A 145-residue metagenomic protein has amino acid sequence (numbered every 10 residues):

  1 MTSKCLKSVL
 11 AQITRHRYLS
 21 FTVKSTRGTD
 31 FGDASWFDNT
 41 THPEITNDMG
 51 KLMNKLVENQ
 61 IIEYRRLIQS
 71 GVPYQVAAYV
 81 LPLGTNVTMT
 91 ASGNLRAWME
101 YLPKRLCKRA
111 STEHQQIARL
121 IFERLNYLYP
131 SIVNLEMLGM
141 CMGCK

Functional and structural regions predicted by a protein language model:
M1-K145: Family-specific signature for flavin-dependent thymidylate synthase
